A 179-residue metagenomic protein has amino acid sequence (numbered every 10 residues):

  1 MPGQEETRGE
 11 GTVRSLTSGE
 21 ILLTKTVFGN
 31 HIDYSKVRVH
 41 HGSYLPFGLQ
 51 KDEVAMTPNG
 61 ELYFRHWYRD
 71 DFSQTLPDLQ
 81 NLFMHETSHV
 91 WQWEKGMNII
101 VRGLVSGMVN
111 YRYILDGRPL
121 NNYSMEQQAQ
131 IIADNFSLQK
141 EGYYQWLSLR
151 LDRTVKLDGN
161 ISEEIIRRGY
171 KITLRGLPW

Functional and structural regions predicted by a protein language model:
Q4-E6, L16-T26, I32, M97 (+1 more regions): Metalloprotease/metallohydrolase-associated module, dominated by Zn2+-dependent proteases
R8-N59: Auxiliary, metal-adjacent structural segments of Zn-dependent hydrolase domains
G9, V13-T17, A55, F72-Q80 (+2 more regions): Aromatic-acidic/polar surface patches that form glycan- and anion
N30, G48-Q50, L62-M84, P119-N121: Short pre-active-site segment immediately N-terminal to the catalytic Zn-binding motif
G42-P46, L62, Y68-D70, S88 (+2 more regions): Short, solvent-exposed loop/turn segments at secondary-structure junctions
N81-W93: Active-site recognition of the HExxH zinc-binding catalytic motif
